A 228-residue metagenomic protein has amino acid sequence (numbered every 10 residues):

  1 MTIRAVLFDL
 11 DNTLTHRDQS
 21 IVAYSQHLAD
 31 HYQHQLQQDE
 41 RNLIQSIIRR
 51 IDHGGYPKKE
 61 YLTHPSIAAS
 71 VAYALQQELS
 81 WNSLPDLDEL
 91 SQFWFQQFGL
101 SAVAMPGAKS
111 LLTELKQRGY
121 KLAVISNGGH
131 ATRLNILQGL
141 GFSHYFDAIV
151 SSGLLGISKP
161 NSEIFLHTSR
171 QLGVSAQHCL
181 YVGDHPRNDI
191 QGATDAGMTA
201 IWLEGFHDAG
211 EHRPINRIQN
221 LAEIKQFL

Functional and structural regions predicted by a protein language model:
M1-V6, D18-Q19, H34, L84-L87 (+3 more regions): Asp-based, Mg2+/Mn2+-dependent phosphohydrolase catalytic module
T2-P106: N-terminal helical cap/lid subdomain that shapes the substrate entry/recognition surface in HAD-like hydrolases
